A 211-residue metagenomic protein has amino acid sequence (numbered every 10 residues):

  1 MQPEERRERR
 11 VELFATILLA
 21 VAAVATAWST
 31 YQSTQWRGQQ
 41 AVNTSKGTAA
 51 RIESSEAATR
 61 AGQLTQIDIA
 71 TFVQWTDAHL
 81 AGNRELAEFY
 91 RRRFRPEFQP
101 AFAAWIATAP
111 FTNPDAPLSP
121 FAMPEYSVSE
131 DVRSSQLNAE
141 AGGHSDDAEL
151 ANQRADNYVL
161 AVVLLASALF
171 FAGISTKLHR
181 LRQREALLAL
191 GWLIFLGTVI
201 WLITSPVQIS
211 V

Functional and structural regions predicted by a protein language model:
Q2-G38, D156-V211: Alpha-helical transmembrane segments and their immediate juxtamembrane boundary regions in integral membrane proteins
V24, W28, R51-S54, A58 (+2 more regions): A structural signal for well-ordered alpha-helices, especially hydrophobic packing surfaces of coiled-coils
T26-W36, Q66, A70-V73, D77 (+3 more regions): Extended interaction regions within the primary functional domain
S33-I52: Alpha-helical transmembrane signal-anchor/signal-peptide segments
T44, S145-E149, S210-V211: Membrane-interface interhelical loops and short amphipathic "cap" helices that link adjacent transmembrane segments
A50-A141: Long, solvent-exposed extracytoplasmic domains/loops
A58, T65, N152, D156-V159 (+1 more regions): Long, hydrophobic, amphipathic alpha-helical segments used as structural scaffolds
R133-A151, V162-L169: Juxtamembrane amphipathic/coiled-coil helical coupling segments that flank and transmit signals to/from transmembrane
